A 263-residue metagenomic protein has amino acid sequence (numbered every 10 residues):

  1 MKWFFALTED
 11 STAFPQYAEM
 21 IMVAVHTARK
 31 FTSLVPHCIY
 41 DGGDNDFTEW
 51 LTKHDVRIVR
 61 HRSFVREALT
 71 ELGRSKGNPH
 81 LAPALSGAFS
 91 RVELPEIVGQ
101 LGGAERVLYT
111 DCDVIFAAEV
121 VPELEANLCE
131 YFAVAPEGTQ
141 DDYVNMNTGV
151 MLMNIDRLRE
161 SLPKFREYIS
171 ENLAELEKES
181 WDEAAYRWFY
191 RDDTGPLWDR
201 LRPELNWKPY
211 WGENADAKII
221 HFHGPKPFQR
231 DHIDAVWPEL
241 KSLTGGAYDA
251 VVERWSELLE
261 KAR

Functional and structural regions predicted by a protein language model:
M1-L7, A13-V23, T32, C38 (+2 more regions): A glycosyltransferase accessory/donor-loop signature
A28, P95, D113, M151 (+2 more regions): A residue-level signal for conserved active-site and pocket-lining positions in enzyme catalytic cores
Y40-D46, S63-F64, A118-V120, E204-W207 (+1 more regions): Short, polar loop motifs at secondary-structure junctions
N45-L101: Active-site-proximal specificity loops/subdomain of glycosyltransferases
H54, T110, M146-G149, D182 (+1 more regions): Residues that flank catalytic or metal-binding motifs in active/ligand-binding sites
E67-R74, D141-N147, Q229-H232: Short, charged, surface-exposed secondary-structure boundary motifs
T70-A82, N147-V150, N214-H221: Short, surface-exposed amphipathic charged segments that create phosphate/polyanion-binding patches used for binding
G87-M146, V150-I155: GT-A fold catalytic core of metal-dependent nucleotide-sugar glycosyltransferases, centered on the diacidic
